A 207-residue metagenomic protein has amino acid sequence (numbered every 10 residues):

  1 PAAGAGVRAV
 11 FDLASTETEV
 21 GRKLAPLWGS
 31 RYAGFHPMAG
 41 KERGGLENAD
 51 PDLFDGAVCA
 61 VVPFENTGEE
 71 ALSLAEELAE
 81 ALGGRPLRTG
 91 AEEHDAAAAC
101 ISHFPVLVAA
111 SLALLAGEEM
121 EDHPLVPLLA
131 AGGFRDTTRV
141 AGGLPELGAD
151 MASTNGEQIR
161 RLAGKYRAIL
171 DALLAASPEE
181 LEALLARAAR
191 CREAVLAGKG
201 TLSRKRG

Functional and structural regions predicted by a protein language model:
P1-E47: Rossmann-like NAD(P)(H) cofactor-binding subdomain of soluble oxidoreductases
S15-T16, A113-L114, E157: Short glycine-rich anion-binding loops that position phosphate/pyrophosphate groups of nucleotides and phosphorylated
E17, E42, T67-G68, I159: Alpha-helix N-cap/loop-to-helix initiation residues
E47-L53, D150: Short, flexible, solvent-exposed loop/turn segments with mixed acidic/basic and small polar residues
P51-R139: Internal alpha-helical scaffold of NAD(P)-dependent oxidoreductase catalytic cores
H123-C191: Interdomain hinge/lid region at the active-site interface of Rossmann-like NAD(P)-dependent oxidoreductases
E182-G207: Short, amphipathic C-terminal "tail helix"
